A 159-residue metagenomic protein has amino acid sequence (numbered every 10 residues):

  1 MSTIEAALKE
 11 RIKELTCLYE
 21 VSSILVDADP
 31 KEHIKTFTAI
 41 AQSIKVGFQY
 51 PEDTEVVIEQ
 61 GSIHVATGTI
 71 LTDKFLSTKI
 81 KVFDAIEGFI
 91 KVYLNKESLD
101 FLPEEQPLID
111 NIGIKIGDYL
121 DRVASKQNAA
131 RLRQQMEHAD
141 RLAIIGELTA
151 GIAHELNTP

Functional and structural regions predicted by a protein language model:
M1-D27, R122-N128, Q135: Signal-transmission linkers at sensory-effector interfaces
L18-T67: Helix-loop-beta substructure at the N-terminus of cytosolic sensory domains that couple signal/ligand detection
T72-I80: A short beta-strand signature within small-molecule sensing/ligand-binding domains used in signal transduction
I90-D100: Short beta-strand-to-loop transition segments that serve as allosteric relay/switch motifs in sensory/regulatory domains
D100-Y119: Amphipathic alpha-helical "output/dimerization" segments
K115-A143: Conserved signal-transmission helix
E155-T158: Helical H-box/DHp helix segment flanking the catalytic phospho-acceptor histidine in two-component systems
